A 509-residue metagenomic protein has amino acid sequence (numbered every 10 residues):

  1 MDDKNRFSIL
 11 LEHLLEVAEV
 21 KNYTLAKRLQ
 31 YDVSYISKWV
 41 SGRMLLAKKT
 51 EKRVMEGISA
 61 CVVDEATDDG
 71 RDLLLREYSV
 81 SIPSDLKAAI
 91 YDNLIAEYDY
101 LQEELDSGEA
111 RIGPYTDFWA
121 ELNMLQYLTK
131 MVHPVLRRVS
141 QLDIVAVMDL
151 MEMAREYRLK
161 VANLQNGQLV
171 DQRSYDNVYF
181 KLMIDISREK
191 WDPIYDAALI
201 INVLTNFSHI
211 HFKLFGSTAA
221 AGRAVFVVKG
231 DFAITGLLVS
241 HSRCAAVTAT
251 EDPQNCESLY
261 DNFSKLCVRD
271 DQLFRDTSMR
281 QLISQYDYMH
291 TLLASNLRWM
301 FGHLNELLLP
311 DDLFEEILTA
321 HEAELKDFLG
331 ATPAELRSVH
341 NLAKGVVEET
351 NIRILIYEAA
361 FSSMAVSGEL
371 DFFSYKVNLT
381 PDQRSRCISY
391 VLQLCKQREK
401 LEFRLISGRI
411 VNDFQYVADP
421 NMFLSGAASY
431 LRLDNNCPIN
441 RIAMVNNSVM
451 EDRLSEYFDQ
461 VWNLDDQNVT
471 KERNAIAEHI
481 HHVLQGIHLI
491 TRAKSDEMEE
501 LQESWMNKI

Functional and structural regions predicted by a protein language model:
M1-N22: A short, Lys/Arg-rich alpha-helix, primarily the initiator
I9, H13, K27, K38: DNA-binding alpha-helical recognition surfaces that contact promoter or target DNA
L15, A26, M55, S59: The alpha-helix within a helix-turn-helix
N22-L29: Short alpha-helical "recognition helix" segments of helix-turn-helix
Q30-K49: Recognition helix of helix-turn-helix/homeodomain-like DNA-binding domains that insert into the DNA major groove
T50-D69: DNA major-groove recognition helix of helix-turn-helix/homeodomain DNA-binding modules
T67-L142: Helix-turn-helix/homeodomain-like alpha-helical modules used for DNA recognition and transcription-factor dimerization
Y115-K471, A475-E478, H482-Q485: Hydrophobic protein-protein interaction segments
